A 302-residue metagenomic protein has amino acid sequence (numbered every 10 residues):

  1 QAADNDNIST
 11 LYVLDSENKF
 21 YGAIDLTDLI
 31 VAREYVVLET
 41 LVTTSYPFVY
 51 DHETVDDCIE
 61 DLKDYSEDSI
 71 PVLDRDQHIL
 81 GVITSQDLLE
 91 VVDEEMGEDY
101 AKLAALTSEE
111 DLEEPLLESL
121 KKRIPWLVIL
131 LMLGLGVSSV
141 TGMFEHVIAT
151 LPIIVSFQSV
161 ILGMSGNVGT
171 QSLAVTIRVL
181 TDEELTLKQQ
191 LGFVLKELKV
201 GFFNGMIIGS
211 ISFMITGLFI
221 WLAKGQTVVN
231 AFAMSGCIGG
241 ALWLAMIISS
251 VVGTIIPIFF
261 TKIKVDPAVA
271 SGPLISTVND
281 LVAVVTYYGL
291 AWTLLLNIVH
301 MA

Functional and structural regions predicted by a protein language model:
Q1-Q158: Cytosolic regulatory modules rich in charged/polar residues
P47, D51, S165, P273: Glycine- and other small-residue-rich loops at beta-strand/loop junctions that grip anionic moieties
G81, S276-Y287: Alpha-helical transmembrane segments that form the membrane-embedded catalytic/substrate-binding core of multi-pass
V92, E98-V251, I255-P267, S271 (+2 more regions): Alpha-helical transmembrane segments and their membrane-interface boundaries that form or gate the permeation pathway
